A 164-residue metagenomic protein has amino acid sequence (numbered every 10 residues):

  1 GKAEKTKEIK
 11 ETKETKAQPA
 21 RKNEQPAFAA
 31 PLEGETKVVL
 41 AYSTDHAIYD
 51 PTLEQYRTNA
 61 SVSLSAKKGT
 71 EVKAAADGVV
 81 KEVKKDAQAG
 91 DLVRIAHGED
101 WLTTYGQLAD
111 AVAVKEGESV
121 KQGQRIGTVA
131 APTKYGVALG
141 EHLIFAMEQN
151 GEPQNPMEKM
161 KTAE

Functional and structural regions predicted by a protein language model:
G1-A89: Surface-exposed, glycine-biased beta-strand/turn segments
F28, K68-E71, D110, E116 (+1 more regions): Short, conserved secondary-structure segments in the cores of folded domains
L40, A66, H97, M147-Q149: Flexible glycine-/small-residue-rich
A41, V83-K84, L108, V129-P132: Residue-level recognition of beta-strand microenvironments
T70, E99-L102, E152: Short acidic/polar mixed-charge low-complexity motifs
A75-A109: Zn2+-dependent peptidoglycan hydrolase active-site motif and core
T103-G123: Short histidine-centered loop motifs in beta-beta connectors
E118-E164: Conserved, short, structured surface segments that act as functional micro-motifs
